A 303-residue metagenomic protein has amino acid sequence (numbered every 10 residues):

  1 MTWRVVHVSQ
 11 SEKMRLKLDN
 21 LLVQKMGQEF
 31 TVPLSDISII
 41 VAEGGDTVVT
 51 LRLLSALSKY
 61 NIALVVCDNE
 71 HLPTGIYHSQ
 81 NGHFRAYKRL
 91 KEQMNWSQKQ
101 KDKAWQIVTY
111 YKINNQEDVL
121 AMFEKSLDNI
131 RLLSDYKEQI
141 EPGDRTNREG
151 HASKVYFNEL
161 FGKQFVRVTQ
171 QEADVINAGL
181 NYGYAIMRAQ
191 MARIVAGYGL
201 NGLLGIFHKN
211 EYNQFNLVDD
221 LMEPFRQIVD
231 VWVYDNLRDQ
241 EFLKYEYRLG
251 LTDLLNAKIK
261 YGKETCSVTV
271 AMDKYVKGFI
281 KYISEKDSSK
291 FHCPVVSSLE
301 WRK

Functional and structural regions predicted by a protein language model:
T2-V5, S9-E12, K59, H71-K303: Active-site helix-to-loop segments that bind/position phosphate- or nucleotide-bearing substrates and donors across
V8-L51, S55-A56: N-terminal ordered "arm"
S35-R85: Glycine/small-residue-rich interface belts in oligomeric ring/scaffold proteins and their assembly partners
